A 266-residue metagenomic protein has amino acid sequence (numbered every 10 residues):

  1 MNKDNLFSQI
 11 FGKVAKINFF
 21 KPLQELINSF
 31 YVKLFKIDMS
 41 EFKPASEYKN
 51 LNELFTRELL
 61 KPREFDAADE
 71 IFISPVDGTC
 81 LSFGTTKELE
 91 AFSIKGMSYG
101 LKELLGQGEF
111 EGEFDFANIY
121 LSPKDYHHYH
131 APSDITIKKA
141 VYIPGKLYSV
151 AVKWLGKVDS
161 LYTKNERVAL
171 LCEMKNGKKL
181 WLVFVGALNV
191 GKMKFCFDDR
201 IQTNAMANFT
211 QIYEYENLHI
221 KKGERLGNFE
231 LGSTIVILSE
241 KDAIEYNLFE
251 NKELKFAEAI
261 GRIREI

Functional and structural regions predicted by a protein language model:
M1-I266: Contiguous, well-folded functional domains in the mature portion of proteins
